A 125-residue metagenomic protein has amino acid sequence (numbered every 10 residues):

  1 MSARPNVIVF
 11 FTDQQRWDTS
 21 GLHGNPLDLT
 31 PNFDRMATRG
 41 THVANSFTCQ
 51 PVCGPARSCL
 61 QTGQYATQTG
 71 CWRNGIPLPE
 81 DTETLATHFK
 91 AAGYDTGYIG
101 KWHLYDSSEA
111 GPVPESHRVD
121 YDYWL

Functional and structural regions predicted by a protein language model:
M1-L125: Formylglycine-dependent sulfatase
